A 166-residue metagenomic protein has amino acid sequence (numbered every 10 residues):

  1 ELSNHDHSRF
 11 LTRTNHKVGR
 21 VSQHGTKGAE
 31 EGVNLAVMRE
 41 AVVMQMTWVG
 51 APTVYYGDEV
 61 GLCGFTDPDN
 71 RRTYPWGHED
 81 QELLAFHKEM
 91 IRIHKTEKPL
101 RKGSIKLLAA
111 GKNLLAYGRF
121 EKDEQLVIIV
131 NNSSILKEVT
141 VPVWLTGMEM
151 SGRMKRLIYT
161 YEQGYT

Functional and structural regions predicted by a protein language model:
E1-P52, A109-K112: Alpha-amylase-like alpha-glycosidases and glucanotransferases acting on alpha-linked glucans and related
N34-L35, T47-V54, D58-T166: Carbohydrate-interacting/catalytic domains
